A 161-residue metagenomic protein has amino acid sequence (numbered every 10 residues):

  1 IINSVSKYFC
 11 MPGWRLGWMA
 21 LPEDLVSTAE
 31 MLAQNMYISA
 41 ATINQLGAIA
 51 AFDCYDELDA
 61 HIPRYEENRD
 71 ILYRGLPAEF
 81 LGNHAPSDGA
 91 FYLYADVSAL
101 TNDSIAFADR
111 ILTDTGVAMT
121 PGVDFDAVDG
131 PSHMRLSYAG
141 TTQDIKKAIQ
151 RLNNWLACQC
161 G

Functional and structural regions predicted by a protein language model:
I1-T28, S132: Active-site PLP attachment segment
V5, L21-L25, D53-Y55, D96-L100 (+1 more regions): Short loop segments at secondary-structure junctions
L16, A20, Q45-F52: Helix-loop "lid/cap" segments that line or gate small-molecule binding pockets
A29-M36, A51-Y73, T101-S104: Structural signature of PLP-dependent enzymes
Q34-A41, L81-N83: Glycine/threonine-rich helix-loop capping motifs at alpha-helix boundaries
Q45, I49, Y65-Y73, H84-V97: Conserved glycine-rich beta-strand-loop-beta hairpin in the small C-terminal domain of fold type I
R110-M119, F125-G161: PLP-dependent enzyme catalytic core of the Aspartate aminotransferase-like
